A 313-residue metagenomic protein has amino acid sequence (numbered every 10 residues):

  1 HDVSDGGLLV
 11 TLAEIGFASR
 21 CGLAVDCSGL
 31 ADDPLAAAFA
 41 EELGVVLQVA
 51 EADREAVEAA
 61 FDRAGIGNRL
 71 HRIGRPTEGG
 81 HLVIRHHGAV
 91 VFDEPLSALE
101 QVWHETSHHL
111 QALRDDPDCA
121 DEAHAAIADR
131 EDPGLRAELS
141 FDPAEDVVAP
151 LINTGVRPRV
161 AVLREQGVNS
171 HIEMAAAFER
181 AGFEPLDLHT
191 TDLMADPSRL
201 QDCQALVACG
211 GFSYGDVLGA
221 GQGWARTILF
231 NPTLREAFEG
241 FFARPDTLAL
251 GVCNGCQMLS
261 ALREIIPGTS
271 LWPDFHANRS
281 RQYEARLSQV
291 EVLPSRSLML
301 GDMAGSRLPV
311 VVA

Functional and structural regions predicted by a protein language model:
H1-F39, A50-R159, G167: Intein/HINT protein-splicing elements and their conserved insertion hotspots or analogous self-processing inserts
E14-S19, I172-D187: Short helix-loop-beta junction
L47, S280, S288-A313: Catalytic core of tubulin tyrosine ligase-like
R157-R159, E184, P309: Residues that mark the start of a beta-strand
R199-Q201: A short, aliphatic-rich alpha-helical micro-motif
F212-S297: Cysteine-nucleophile active-site neighborhood
